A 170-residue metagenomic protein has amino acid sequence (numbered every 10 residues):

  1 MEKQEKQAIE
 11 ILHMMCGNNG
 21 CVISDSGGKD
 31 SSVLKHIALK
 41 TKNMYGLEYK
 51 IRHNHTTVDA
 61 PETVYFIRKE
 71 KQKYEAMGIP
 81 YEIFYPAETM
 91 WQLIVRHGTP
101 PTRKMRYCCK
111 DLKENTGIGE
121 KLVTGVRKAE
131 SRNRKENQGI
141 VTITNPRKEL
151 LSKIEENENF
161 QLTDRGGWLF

Functional and structural regions predicted by a protein language model:
M1-F170: Nucleotide-activated chemistry modules centered on ATP-dependent adenylation/adenylyltransferase
